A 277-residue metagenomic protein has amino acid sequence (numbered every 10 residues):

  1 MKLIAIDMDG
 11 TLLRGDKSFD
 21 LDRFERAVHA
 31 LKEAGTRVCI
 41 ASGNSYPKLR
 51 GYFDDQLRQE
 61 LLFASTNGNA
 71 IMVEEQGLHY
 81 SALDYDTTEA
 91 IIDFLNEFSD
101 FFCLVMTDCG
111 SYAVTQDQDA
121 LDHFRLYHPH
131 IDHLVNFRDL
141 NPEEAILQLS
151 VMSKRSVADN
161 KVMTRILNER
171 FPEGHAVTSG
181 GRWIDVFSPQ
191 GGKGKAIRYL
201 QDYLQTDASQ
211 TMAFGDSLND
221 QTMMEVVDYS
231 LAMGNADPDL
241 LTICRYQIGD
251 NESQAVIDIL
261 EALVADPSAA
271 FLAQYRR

Functional and structural regions predicted by a protein language model:
M1-L3, L21, D185-R277: Mg2+-dependent phosphoryl-transfer enzymes with acidic/Ser/Thr/Gly-rich catalytic loops
K2-K17, M224: Asp-based phosphoryl-transfer active-site loop
G15-D16, L49-G51, E74-E75, T115 (+4 more regions): Short glycine-/acidic-enriched loop or helix-start segments at secondary-structure transitions that form or flank
F19-A120: Active-site phosphate-binding/coordination module
S45, N67, C109, R182 (+3 more regions): A generic "binding-loop/recognition-motif" signal
L57-Q59, N67, R170-P172, V226-V227 (+1 more regions): Short, structured coil segments at secondary-structure junctions
E60-T66, S81, R125, S230-G234 (+1 more regions): Short hydrophobic/aromatic-enriched beta-strand-loop microsegments
D100-F214, L218: Conserved acidic, metal-coordinating active-site core of Asp-based, Mg2+-dependent phosphoryl-transfer enzymes
